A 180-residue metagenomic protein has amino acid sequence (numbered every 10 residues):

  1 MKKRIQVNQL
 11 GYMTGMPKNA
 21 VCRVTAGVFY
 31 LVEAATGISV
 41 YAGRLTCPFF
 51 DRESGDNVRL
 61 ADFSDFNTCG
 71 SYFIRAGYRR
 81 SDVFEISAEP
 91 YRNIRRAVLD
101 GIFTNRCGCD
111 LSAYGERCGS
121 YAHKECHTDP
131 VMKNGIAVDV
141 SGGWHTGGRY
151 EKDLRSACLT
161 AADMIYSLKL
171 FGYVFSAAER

Functional and structural regions predicted by a protein language model:
K2-E89: Ligand-binding face of N-terminal immunoglobulin V-set domains in extracellular IgSF glycoproteins
R4, G143-S156: Solvent-exposed loop and edge beta-strand segments that line ligand/cofactor-binding and catalytic clefts
M13, P90, Y166, L170: Short loop/turn segments at secondary-structure transitions that flank enzyme active sites
A26, L154-I165: A structural signal for well-ordered alpha-helical segments within the folded catalytic domains of diverse enzymes
A76, Y150, A161-E179: Well-ordered alpha-helical scaffold segments within catalytic/enzyme domains
S81-C118: Low-complexity, Pro/Ser/Thr- and charge-rich linker/hinge segments at domain boundaries
C107-G147, R180: Interfacial juxtamembrane loops and adjacent helix segments that form the catalytic/substrate-binding surfaces
